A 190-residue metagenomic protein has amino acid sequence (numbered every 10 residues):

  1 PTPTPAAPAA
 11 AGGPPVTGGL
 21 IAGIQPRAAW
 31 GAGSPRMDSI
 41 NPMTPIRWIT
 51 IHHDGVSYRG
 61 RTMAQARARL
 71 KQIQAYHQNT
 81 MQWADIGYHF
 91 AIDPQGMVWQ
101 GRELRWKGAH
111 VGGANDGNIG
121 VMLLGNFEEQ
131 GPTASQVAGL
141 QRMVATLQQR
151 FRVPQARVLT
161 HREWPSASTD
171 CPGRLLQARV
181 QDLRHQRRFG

Functional and structural regions predicted by a protein language model:
P1-D54, D93-G190: Basic/polar, cationic surfaces and motifs that engage anionic cell-wall and phosphate/carboxylate ligands
P3-V16, M63-W83: Short, charge-rich amphipathic segments
P42-Q78: Active-site acidic/histidine clusters and adjacent loop/turn architecture that either coordinate catalytic ions
R61-T62, T80-H89, R152-R162: Surface-exposed patches in mature extracellular/periplasmic domains of secreted proteins
L70-E103, N118: Cell-envelope/glycan interface and biosynthesis
